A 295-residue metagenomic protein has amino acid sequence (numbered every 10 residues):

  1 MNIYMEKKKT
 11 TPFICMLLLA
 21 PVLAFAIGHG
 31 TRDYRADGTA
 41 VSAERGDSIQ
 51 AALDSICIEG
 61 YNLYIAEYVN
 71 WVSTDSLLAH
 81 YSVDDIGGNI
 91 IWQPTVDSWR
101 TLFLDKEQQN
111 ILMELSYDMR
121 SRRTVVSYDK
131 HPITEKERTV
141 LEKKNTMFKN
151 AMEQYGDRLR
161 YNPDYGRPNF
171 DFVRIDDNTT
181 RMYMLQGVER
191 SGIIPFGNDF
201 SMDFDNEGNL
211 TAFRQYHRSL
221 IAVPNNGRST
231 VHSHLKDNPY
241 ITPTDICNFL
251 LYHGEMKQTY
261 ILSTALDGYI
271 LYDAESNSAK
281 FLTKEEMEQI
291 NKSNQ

Functional and structural regions predicted by a protein language model:
M1-A43: Bacterial Sec-dependent N-terminal signal peptides
I27, T31, G197, H232: Residue-level signal for functionally critical sites in structured catalytic/ligand-binding pockets
R32-D177, R218-Q295: Active-site-proximal loop/helix of nucleotide/amide-processing enzymes and allied scaffolds
L102, N169-R174, R181-G187, I193 (+2 more regions): Short beta-strand scaffold segments in enzyme catalytic cores
V188-V223: Short helix-loop boundary/capping segments
